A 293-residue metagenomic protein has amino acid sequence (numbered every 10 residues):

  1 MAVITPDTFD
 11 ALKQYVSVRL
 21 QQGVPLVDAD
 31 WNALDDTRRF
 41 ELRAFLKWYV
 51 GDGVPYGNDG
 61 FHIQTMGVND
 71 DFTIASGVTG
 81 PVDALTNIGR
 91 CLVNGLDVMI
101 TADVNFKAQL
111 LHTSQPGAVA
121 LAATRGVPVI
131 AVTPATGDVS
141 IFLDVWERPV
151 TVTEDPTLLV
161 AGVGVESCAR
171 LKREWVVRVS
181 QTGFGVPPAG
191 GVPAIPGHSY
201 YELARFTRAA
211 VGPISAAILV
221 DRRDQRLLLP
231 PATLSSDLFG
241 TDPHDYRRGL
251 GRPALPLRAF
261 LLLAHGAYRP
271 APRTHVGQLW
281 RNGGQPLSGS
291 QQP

Functional and structural regions predicted by a protein language model:
M1-N58: Extracellular "spike/adhesin" assembly and maturation modules and analogous cytosolic coiled-coil scaffolds
A2-L20, P25, G80-P293: Beta-strand-rich solenoidal segments
D36, M66-V68, G77, L111 (+1 more regions): Short linear sequence elements within intrinsically disordered, low-complexity coil regions
K47-N87: Short, structured protein-protein interaction patches enriched in aromatics and acidic/basic residues, typified by
